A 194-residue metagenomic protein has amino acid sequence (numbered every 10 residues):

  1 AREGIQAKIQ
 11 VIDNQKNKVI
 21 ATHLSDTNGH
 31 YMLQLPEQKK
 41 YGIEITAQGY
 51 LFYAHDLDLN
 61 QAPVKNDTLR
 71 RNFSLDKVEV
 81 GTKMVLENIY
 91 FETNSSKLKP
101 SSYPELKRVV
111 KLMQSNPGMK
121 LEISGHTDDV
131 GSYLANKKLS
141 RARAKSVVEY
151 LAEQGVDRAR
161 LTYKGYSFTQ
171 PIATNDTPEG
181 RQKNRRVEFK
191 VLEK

Functional and structural regions predicted by a protein language model:
A1-K16, K99: Short, ordered, surface-exposed loop/turn motifs in non-cytosolic proteins
I9, S25-L33, F73: Glycine-centered loop-to-beta-strand initiation motif
I12-K18, Q48-Y50, H126-D128, Y166-F168: Change "in extracellular beta-sheet-rich domains … of secreted and cell-surface proteins" to "in beta-sheet-rich domains
N14-H30: Short, acidic Ser/Thr/Gly-rich low-complexity loop/linker segments typical of extracellular and cell-surface proteins
E37-Y50: A short, solvent-exposed beta-strand micro-motif common in secreted/extracellular proteins
A54-N88: Extracellular beta-sheet/turn segments enriched in Thr/Pro/Gly and aliphatic residues
F91-S124, K145-V156, F189-K194: Periplasmic peptidoglycan-binding/anchoring modules of Gram-negative envelope and division proteins
S124-K194: Periplasmic OmpA-like peptidoglycan-binding domain that tethers envelope proteins to the cell wall
